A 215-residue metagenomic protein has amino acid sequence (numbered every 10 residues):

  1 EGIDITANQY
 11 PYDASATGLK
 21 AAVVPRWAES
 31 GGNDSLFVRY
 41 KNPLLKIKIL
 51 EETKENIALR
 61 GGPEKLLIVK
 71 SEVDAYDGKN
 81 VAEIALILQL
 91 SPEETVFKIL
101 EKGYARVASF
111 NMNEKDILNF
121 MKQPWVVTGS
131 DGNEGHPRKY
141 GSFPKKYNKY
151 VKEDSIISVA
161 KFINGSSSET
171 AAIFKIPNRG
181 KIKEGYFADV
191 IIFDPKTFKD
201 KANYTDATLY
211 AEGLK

Functional and structural regions predicted by a protein language model:
E1-S155: Active-site neighborhoods of metal-dependent hydrolases
I3-A7, P124, A172, G180 (+2 more regions): Structural beta-strand/beta-sheet cores of well-ordered domains, especially the beta-sheet scaffolds that support
R39, N119-W125, D131, S142 (+1 more regions): C-terminal cap of metal-dependent C-N hydrolases
E93, P144, A160-S167: Hydrophobic face of alpha-helices
I99-L100, S166, D189: A general structural motif at alpha-helix termini
V107-I117, S158-I163, A171-Y210: Acidic, glycine-enriched loop/beta-strand segments at the rims of small-molecule binding/catalytic pockets
H136, K146-E153, G165, P195-T205: Feature captures the catalytic cores and cofactor-binding loops of soluble hydro-lyases/lyases that act on carboxylate
